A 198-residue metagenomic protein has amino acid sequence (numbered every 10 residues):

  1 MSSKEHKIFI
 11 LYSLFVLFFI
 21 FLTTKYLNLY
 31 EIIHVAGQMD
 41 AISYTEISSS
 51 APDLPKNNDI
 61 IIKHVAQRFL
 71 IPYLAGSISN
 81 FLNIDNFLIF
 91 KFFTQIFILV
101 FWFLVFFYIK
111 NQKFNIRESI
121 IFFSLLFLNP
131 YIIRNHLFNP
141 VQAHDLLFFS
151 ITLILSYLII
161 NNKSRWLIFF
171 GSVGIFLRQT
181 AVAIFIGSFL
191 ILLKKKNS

Functional and structural regions predicted by a protein language model:
M1-H6, I184-S198: Perimembrane helix-loop-helix junctions
M1-L27: Start-transfer (signal-anchor) and selected internal transmembrane alpha helices of multi-pass inner/ER membrane
F21-A41: Helix-to-loop transition at the C-terminal end of transmembrane segments
Q38-K63, L70: Extracytosolic helix-loop segments that constitute the early lumenal/periplasmic catalytic or substrate-binding loops
P55-I62, Y73-F93, K113: Juxtamembrane segments of multi-pass membrane glycosylation machinery that transfer sugars from lipid-linked donors
F69, Y73, F87, K91-T94 (+3 more regions): Aromatic- and kink-enriched transmembrane "portal" helix at the membrane-lumen/periplasm boundary that abuts
S77, I89-K113, I154: Transmembrane-helix motifs of polytopic, lipid-linked glycan transferases
L153-L158, S164-Q179, I184-I191: Membrane-interface alpha helices of multi-pass inner-membrane proteins
